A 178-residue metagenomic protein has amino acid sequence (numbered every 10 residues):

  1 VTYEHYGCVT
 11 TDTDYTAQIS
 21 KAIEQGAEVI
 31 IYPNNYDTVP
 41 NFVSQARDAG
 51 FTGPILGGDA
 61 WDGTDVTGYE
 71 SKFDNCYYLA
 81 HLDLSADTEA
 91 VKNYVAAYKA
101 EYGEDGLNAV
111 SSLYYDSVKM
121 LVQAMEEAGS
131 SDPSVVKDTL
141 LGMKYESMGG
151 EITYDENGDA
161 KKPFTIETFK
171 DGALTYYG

Functional and structural regions predicted by a protein language model:
V1-G50, S85-N93: Extracellular/periplasmic Venus flytrap/periplasmic-binding protein
C8-T13, N35-V39, A60-D65, L82-A86 (+3 more regions): Solvent-exposed loop/turn segments at secondary-structure junctions within structured extracellular/periplasmic domains
T16-I19, Y114-V118, V122: Short, amphipathic alpha-helical "lid/cap" segments that border enzyme active or binding sites
K21-Q25, P33, Q45-A49, Y69 (+4 more regions): Structured segments of extracytoplasmic/periplasmic soluble domains in secreted or envelope-associated proteins
A46-Y115, T168, L174-Y176: Extracellular/periplasmic periplasmic-binding protein-like sensory domains
A100-S111, V122-A173: Segments of small-molecule ligand-sensing domains
